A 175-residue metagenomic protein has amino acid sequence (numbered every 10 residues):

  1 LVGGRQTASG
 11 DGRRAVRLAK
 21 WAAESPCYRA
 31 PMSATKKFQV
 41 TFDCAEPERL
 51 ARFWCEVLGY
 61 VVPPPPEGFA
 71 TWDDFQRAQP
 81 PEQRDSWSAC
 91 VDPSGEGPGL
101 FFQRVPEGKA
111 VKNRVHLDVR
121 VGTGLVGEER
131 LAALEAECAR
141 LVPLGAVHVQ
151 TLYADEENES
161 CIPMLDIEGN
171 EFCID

Functional and structural regions predicted by a protein language model:
V2-D11: Extreme N-terminal basic, low-complexity initiation segments that serve as generic localization/processing leaders
A19-P31: Short, Lys/Arg-enriched N-terminal segments with co-localized hydrophobic residues within the first ~10-30 amino acids
Y28, S33-F42, L58, P64-P65 (+5 more regions): Vicinal oxygen chelate
S33, A45-E56: Hydrophobic ligand-binding cavity/cleft-lining segments
R49-A51, L125-A133: Short, conserved charged micro-motifs
